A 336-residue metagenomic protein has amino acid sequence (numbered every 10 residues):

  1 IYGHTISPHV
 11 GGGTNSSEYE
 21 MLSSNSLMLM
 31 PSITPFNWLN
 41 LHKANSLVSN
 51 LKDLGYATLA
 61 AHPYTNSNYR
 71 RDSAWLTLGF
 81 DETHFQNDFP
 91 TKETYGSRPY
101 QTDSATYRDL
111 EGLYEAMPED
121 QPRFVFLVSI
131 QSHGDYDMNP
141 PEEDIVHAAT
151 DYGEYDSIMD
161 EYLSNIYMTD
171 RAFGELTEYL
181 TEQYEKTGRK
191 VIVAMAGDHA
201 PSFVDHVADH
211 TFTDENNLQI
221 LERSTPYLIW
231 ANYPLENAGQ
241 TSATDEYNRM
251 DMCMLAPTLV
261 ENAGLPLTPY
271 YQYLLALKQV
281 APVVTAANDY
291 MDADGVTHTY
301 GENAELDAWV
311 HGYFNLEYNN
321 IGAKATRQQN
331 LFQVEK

Functional and structural regions predicted by a protein language model:
I1-K336: Solvent-exposed soluble domains appended to multi-pass membrane proteins
